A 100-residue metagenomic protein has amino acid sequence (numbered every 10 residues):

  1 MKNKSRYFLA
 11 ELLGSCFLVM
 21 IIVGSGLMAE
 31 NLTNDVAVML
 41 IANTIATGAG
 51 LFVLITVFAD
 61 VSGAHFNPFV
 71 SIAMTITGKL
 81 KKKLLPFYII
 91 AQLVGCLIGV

Functional and structural regions predicted by a protein language model:
M1-V100: Membrane-interface helix-loop junctions and terminal tails of multi-pass membrane proteins
